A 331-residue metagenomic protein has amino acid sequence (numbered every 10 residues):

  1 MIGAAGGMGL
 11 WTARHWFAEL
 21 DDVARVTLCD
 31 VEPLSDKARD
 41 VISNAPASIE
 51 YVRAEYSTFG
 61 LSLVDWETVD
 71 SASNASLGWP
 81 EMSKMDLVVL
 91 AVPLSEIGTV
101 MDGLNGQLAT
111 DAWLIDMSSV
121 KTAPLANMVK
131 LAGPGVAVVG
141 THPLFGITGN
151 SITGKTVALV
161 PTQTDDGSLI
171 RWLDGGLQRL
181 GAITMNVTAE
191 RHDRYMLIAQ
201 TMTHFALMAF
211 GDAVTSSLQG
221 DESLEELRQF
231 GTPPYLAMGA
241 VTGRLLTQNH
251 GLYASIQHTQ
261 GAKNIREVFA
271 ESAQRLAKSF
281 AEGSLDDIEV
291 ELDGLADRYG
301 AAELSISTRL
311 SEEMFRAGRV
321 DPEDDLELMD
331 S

Functional and structural regions predicted by a protein language model:
M1-E55, F59-G60, P80: NAD(P)+-binding Rossmann beta1-loop-alpha1 motif at the extreme N-terminus of oxidoreductases
V23, A109-A112, P134-V136: A short helix->loop->beta-strand "cap" motif at the edges of active sites that frequently abuts
E55-L108, K155: Rossmann-like NAD(P)-binding element
G106-P124: ADP-ribose/adenylate-binding Rossmann-like module
V120-M185, A189, M196: Rossmann-fold dinucleotide-binding core
K155, H192-T247: Active-site-proximal catalytic alpha-helix in oxidoreductases
E225-I306: Interdomain hinge/lid region at the active-site interface of Rossmann-like NAD(P)-dependent oxidoreductases
